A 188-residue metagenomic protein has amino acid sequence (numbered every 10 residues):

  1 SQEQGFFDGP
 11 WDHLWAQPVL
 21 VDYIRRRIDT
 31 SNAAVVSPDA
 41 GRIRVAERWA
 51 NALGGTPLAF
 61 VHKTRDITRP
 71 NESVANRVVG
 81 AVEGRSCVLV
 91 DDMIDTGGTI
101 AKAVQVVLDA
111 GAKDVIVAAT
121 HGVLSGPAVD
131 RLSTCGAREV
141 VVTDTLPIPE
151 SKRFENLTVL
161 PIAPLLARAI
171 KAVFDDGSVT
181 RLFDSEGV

Functional and structural regions predicted by a protein language model:
S1-V188: PRPP-associated nucleotide enzymes
